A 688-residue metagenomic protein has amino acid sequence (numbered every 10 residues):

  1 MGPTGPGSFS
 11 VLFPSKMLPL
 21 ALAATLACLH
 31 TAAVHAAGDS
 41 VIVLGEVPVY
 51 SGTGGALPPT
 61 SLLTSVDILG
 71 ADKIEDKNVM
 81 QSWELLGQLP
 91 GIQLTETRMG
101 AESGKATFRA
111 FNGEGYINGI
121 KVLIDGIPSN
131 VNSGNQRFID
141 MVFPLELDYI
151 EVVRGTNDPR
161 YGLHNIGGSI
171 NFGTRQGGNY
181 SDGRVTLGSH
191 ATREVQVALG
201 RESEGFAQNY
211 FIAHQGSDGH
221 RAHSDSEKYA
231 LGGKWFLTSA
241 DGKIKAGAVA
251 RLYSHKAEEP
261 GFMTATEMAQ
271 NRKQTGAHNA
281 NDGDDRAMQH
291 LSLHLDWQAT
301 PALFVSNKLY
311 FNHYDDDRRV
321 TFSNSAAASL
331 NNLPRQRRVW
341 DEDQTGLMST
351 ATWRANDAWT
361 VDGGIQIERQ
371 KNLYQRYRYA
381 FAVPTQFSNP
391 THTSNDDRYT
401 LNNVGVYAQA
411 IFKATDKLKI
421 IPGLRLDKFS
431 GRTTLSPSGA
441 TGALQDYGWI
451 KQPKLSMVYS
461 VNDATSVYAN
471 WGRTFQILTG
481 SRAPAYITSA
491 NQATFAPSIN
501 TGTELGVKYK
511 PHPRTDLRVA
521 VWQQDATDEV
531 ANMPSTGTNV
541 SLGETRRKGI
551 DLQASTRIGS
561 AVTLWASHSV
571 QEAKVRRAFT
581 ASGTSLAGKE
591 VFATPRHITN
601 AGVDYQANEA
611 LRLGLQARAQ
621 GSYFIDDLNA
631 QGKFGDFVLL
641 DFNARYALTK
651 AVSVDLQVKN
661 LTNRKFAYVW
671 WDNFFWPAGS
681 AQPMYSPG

Functional and structural regions predicted by a protein language model:
G45-K77, E102-K105: N-terminal periplasmic "start-of-domain" segments of outer-membrane beta-barrel proteins
E84-I127, V131: Extracytoplasmic beta-strand/coil segments of soluble accessory domains associated with Gram-negative outer-membrane
I127-R154, G173, T494: Short acidic/polar hinge/loop motifs at secondary-structure boundaries that mediate gating or recognition
D182, L187-G216, R221-P260, N281-V305 (+2 more regions): Transmembrane beta-barrel wall of Gram-negative outer-membrane proteins
H294-F322, S460, S466-T474, T494-R577 (+1 more regions): Membrane-embedded beta-barrel scaffold of Gram-negative outer-membrane proteins
E342, R354-D362, Q366-E368, S394-D525 (+4 more regions): Structural signature of Gram-negative outer-membrane beta-barrels, strongest in the C-terminal barrel of TonB-dependent
R354-N356, D416, I420, K428 (+2 more regions): Gram-negative outer-membrane beta-barrel transporters
A619-F624, R645-G688: C-terminal beta-signal and adjacent terminal beta-strands/loops of Gram-negative outer-membrane beta-barrel proteins
